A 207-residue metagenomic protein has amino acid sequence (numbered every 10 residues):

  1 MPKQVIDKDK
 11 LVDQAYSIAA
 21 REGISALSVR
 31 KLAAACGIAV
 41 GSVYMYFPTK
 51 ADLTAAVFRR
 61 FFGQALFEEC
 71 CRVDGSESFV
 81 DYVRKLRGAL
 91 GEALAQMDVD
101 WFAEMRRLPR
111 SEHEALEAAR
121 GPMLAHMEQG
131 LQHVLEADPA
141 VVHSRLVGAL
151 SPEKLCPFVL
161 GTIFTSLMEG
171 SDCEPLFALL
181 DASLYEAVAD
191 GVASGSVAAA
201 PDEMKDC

Functional and structural regions predicted by a protein language model:
M1-I6, S144-L146, A193-C207: N-terminal intrinsically disordered/low-complexity leader segments
K10, Q14-D52, A56: Helix-turn-helix
S25-A26, V142-L150: Short, charged helix-capping/linker segments at alpha-helix termini
A56, C70-Q96, P152-C156: Hydrophobic alpha-helical connector segments
R59-A65: Short, basic, alpha-helical segments at the C-terminal edge of helix-turn-helix-like DNA-binding modules
V80-R106, P122, F164, M168-S171 (+1 more regions): Helical hydrophobic small-molecule/effector-binding pocket
E92-Q96, A103, E112-V141, L150-P157: Amphipathic alpha-helical packing segments from all-alpha helical-bundle domains
D172, L180-A189: Conserved NTP phosphate-binding and transfer environment spanning the P-loop NTPase/kinase superfamily
